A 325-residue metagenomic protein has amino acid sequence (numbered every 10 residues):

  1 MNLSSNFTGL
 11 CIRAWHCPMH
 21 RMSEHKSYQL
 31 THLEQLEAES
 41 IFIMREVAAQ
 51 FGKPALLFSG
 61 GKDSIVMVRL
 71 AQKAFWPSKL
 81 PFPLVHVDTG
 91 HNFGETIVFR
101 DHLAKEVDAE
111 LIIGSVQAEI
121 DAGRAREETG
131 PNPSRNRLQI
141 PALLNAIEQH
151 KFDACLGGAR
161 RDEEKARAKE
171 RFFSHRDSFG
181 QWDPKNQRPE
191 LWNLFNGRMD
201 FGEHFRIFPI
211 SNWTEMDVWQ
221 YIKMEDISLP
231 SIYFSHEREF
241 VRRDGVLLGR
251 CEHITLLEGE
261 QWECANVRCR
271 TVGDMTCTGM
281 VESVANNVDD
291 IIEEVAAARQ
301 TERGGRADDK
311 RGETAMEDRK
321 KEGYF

Functional and structural regions predicted by a protein language model:
N6-P18: Short, positively charged and aromatic/hydrophobic N-terminal segments
H16-F325: Nucleotide-activated chemistry modules centered on ATP-dependent adenylation/adenylyltransferase
